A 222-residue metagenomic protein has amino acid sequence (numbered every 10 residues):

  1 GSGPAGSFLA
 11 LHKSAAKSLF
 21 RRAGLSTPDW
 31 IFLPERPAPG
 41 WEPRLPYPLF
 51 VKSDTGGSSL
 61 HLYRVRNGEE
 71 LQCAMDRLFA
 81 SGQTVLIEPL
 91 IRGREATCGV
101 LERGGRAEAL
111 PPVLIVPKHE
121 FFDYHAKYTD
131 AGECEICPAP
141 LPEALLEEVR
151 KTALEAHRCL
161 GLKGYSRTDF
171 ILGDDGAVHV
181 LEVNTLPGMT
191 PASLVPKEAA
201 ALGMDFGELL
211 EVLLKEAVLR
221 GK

Functional and structural regions predicted by a protein language model:
G1-S2, T27, E108-A109: Short hydrophobic/aromatic-enriched beta-strand-loop microsegments
P4-S7, I115-V116: Short, acidic/turn-prone active-site loops that include or flank metal/cofactor- and phosphate-binding residues
S7-R94: Active-site nucleotide/adenylate-binding loops and adjacent lid/helix of ATP-dependent enzymes
S18, R22, G40-R44, E69-A80 (+4 more regions): Replace "anionic and nucleotidyl ligands
S59, I115, N184-E198: Glycine-rich phosphate/pyrophosphate-binding beta-alpha loops
R66-K151, L172-H179: Phosphate-binding site of ATP-dependent enzymes
P89, H157-M189, A199: Conserved metal-phosphate-binding beta-hairpin within the catalytic cores of diverse ATP-dependent phosphoryl-transfer
L114-S166, K197-K222: Active-site "cap" helix and flanking loop/linker of ATP-utilizing ligase/carboxylase catalytic domains
